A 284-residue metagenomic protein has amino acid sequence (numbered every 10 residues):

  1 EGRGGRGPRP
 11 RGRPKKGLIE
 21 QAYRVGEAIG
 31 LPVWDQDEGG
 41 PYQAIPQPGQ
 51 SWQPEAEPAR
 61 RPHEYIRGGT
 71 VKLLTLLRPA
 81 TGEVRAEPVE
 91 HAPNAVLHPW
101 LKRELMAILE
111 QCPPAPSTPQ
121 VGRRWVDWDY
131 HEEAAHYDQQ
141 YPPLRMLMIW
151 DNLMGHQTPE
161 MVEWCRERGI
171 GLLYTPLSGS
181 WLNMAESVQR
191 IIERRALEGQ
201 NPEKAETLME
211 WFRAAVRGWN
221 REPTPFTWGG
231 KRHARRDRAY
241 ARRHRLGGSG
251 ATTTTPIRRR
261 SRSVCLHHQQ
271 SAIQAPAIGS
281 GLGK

Functional and structural regions predicted by a protein language model:
G4-R13, E210-G279, K284: C-terminal domain-tail junction helix/linker
R6-Q111, A239: Extended, low-complexity cationic-aromatic segments
D35, Y141-N152: Acidic beta-strand-to-loop metal/phosphate-binding motif
D35-D37, L76, G82, L101 (+5 more regions): Mobile genetic element proteins and their domesticated derivatives, centered on retroelements and DNA transposons
A59-Y65, W150, R166-M184, Q200-P202: RNase H-like polynucleotidyl transferase catalytic core
V84, G171-L173, E186-T207, G218-N220: Active-site proximal helix-loop segment of RNase H-like, two-metal nucleases, encompassing DDE(D)
P93, T118-V126, M148-P159, L177-L182: Acidic, metal-coordinating catalytic cores used for nucleic-acid/nucleotide bond scission and strand-transfer chemistry
A95-L144: Short, basic/hydrophobic alpha-helical segments
